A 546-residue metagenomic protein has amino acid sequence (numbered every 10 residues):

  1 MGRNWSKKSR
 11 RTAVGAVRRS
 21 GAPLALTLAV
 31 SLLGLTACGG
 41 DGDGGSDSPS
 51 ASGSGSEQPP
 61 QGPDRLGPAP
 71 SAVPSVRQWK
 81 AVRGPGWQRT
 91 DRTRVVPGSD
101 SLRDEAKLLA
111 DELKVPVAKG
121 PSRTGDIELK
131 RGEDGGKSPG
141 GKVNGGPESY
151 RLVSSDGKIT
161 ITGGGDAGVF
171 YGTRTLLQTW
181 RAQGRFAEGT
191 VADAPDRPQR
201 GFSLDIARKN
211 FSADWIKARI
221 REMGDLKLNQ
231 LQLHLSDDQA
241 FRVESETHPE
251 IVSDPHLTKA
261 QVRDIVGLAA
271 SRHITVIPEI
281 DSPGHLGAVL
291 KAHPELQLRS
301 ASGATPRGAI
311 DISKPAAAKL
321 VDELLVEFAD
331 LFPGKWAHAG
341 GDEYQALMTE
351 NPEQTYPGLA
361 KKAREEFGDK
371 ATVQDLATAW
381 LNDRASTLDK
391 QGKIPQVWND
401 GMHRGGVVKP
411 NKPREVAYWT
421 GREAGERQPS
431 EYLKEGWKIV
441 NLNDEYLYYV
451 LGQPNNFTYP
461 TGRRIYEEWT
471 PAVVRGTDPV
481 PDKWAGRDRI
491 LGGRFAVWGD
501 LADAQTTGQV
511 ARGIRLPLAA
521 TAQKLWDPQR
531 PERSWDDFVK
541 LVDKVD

Functional and structural regions predicted by a protein language model:
G2-G34, C38-A167, T175-L176, A182-T190 (+1 more regions): Acidic, contiguous N-terminal accessory segments
V95, G165, F202, M223 (+6 more regions): Conserved, mostly hydrophobic/aromatic
G145-A318, V326-W336, P352, L501: Feature activates predominantly on carbohydrate-active enzymes
Q199-S203, Q230-Q232, H273-I277, W336-H338 (+4 more regions): Structural preference for beta-strand elements that scaffold enzyme active sites
A207, S236-A240, E279-H285, D342-Y344 (+4 more regions): Active-site beta-loop-alpha junctions enriched in small/polar residues
G287-L290, M348-P357, V407, V450-T458 (+1 more regions): Histidine/acidic-residue-rich catalytic or RNA/ligand-binding cores of hydrolases and nuclease-related proteins
R307-P413, W419, A424, P429: Active-site neighborhood of glycoside hydrolase catalytic domains
P395-D400, K409-D546: Flexible, acidic glycine-rich loops studded with aromatic residues
